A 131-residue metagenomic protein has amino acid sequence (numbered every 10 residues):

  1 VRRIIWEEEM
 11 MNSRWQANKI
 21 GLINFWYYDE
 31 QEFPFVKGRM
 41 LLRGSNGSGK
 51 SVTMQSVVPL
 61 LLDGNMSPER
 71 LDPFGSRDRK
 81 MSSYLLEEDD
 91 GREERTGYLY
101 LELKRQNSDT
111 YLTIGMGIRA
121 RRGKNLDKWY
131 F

Functional and structural regions predicted by a protein language model:
V1-F131: Extreme N-terminal "head/tail" segments of very large remodeling/mechanoenzyme assemblies
